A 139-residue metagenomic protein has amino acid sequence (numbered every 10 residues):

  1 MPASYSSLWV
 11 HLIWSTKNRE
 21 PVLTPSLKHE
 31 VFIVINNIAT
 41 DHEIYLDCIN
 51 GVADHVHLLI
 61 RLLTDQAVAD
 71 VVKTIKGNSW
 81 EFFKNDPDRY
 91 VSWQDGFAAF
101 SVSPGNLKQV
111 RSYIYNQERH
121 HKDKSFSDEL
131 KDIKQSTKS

Functional and structural regions predicted by a protein language model:
M1-S139: Basic nucleic-acid-binding interfaces
